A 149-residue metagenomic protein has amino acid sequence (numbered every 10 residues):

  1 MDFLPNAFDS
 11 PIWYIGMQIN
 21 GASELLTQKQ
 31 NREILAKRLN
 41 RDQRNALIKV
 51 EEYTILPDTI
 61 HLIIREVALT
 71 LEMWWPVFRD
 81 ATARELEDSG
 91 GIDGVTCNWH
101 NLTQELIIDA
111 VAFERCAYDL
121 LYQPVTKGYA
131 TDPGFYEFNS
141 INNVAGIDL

Functional and structural regions predicted by a protein language model:
M1-L149: Short catalytic/metal-binding and nucleic-acid-binding patches
